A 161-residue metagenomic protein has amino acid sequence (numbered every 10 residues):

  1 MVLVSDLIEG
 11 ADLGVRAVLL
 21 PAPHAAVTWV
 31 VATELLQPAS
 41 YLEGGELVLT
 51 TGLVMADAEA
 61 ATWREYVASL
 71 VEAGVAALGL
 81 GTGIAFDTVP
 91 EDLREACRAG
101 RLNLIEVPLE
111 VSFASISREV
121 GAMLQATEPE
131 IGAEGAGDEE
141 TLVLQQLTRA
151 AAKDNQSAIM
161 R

Functional and structural regions predicted by a protein language model:
M1-R161: Alpha-helical/coil-rich non-catalytic "connector" segments in signaling and regulatory proteins
